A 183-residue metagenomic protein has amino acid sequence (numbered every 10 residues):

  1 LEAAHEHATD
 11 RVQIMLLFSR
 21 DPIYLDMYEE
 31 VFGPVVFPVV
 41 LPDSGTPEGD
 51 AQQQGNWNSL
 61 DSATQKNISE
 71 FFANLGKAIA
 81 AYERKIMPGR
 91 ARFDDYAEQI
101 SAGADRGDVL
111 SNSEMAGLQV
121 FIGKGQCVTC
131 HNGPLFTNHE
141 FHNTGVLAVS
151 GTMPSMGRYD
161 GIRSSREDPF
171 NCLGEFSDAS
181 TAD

Functional and structural regions predicted by a protein language model:
L1-D183: Periplasmic c-type cytochrome electron-transfer domains
